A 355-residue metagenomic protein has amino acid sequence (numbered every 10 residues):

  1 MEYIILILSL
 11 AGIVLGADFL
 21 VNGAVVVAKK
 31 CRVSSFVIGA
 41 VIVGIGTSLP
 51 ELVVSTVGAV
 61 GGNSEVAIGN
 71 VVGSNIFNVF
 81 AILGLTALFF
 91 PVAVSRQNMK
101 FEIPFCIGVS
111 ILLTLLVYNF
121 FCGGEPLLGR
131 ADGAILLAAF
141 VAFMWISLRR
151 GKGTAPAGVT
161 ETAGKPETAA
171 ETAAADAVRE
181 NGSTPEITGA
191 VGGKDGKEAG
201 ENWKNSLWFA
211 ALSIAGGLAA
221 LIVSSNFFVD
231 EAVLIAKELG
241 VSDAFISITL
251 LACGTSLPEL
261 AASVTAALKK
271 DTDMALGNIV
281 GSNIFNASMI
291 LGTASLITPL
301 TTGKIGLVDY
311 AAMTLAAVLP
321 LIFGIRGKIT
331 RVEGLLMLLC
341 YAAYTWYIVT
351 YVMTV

Functional and structural regions predicted by a protein language model:
M1-V355: Hydrophobic alpha-helical segments, chiefly the membrane-spanning helices and signal/signal-anchor peptides
